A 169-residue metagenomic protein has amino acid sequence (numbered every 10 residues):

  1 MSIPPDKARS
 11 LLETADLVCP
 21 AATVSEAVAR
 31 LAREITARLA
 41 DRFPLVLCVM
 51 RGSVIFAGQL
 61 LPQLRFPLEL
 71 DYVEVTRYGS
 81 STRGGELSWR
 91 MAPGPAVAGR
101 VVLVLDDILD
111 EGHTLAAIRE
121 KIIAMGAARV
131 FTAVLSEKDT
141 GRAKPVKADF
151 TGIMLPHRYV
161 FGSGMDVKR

Functional and structural regions predicted by a protein language model:
M1-R169: PRPP-associated nucleotide enzymes
